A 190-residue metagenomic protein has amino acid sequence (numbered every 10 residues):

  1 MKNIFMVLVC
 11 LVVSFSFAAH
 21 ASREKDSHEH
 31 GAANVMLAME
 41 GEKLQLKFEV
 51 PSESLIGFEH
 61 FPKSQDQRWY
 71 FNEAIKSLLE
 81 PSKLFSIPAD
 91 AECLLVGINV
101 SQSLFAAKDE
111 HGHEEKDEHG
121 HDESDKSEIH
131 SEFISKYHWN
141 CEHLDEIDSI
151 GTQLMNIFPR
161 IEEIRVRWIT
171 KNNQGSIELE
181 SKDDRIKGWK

Functional and structural regions predicted by a protein language model:
M1-M6: Positively charged n-region of N-terminal signal peptides that target proteins for export
V7-S16: Bacterial N-terminal signal peptides
A18-A21: Boundary at the C-terminal end of the N-terminal hydrophobic targeting segment
R23-K190: N-terminal soluble domains immediately following signal/targeting peptides that reside in extracytoplasmic
